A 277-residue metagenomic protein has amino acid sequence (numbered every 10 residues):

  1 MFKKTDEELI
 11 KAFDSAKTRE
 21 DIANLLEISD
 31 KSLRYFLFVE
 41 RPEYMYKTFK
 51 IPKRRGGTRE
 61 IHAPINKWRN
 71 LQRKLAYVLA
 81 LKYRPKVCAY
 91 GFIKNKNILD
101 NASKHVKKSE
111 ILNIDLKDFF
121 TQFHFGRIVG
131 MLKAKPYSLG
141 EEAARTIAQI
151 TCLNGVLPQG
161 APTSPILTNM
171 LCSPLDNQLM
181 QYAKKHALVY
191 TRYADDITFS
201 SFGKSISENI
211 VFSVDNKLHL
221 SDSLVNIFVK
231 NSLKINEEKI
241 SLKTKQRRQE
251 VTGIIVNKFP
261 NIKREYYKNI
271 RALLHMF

Functional and structural regions predicted by a protein language model:
M1-P42: Non-catalytic, polymerase-adjacent accessory regions of viral genome-replication enzymes
L25-L33, Y77-L79, Y83-A89, K117 (+1 more regions): N-terminal low-complexity, intrinsically disordered segments
S29, R41-F49, R54, F92-I93 (+1 more regions): A domain-level signal for the structural core that forms small-molecule/cofactor-binding pockets and catalytic centers
F36-R54, Y137, E141-A148: Reverse-transcriptase-like RNA-dependent polymerase core
K47-Q72, G91-K94, A148-T168: Short, conserved non-catalytic motifs in the polymerase core
W68-N113: Active-site-proximal segment of RNA-dependent polymerases
K104-A194, T198-K245, I254: Conserved polymerase palm-domain catalytic core
E250-F277: Active-site and adjacent loop segments of nucleotide-processing enzymes that use two-metal-ion phosphate chemistry
